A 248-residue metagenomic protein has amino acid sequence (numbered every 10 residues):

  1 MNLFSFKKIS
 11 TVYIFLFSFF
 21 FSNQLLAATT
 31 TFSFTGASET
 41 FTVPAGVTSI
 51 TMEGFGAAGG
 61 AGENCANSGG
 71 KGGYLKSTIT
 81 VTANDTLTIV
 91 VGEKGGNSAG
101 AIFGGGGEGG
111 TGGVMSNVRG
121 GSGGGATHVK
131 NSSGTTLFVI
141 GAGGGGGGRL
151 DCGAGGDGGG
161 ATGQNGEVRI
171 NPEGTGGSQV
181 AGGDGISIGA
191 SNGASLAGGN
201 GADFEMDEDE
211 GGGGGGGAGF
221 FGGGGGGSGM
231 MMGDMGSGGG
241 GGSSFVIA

Functional and structural regions predicted by a protein language model:
M1-A28: Sec-dependent, cleavable N-terminal signal peptides
T29-G36, E63-G72, G120: Extracellular beta-rich ligand/substrate-recognition surface
F34-A45, N192, L196-F204: Surface-exposed ligand/attachment interfaces on beta-rich extracellular proteins
P44-T51, T82-T86: Extended extracellular/luminal ectodomain segments enriched in beta-structured repeat modules
S49-N67: Calcium-regulated, polybasic anionic-phospholipid
T51-G54, T88-V90, H128, F138-G141 (+2 more regions): Structural recognition of the beta-strand scaffold that forms the well-ordered cores of secreted hydrolase catalytic
G69-T175, G183: Secretome/extracellular-domain signature
G225-A248: C-terminal subregion of chymotrypsin/trypsin-like serine protease catalytic domains
